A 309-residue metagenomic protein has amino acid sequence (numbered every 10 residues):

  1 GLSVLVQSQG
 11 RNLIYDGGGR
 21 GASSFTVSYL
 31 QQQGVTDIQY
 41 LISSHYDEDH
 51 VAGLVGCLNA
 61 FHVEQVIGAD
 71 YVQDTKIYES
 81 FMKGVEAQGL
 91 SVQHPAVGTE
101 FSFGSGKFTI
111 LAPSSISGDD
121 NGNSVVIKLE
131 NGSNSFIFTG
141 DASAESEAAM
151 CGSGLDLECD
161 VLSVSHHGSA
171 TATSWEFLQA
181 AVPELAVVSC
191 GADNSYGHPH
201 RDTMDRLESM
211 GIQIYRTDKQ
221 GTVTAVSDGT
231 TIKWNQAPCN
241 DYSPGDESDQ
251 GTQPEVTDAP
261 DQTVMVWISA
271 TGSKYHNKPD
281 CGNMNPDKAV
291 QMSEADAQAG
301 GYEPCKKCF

Functional and structural regions predicted by a protein language model:
G1-D258, G282, K306: Non-globular, low-confidence helical/coil segments that flank catalytic cores
A237, S243-F309: Mature, structured domains enriched in cysteine- and short glycine motifs
